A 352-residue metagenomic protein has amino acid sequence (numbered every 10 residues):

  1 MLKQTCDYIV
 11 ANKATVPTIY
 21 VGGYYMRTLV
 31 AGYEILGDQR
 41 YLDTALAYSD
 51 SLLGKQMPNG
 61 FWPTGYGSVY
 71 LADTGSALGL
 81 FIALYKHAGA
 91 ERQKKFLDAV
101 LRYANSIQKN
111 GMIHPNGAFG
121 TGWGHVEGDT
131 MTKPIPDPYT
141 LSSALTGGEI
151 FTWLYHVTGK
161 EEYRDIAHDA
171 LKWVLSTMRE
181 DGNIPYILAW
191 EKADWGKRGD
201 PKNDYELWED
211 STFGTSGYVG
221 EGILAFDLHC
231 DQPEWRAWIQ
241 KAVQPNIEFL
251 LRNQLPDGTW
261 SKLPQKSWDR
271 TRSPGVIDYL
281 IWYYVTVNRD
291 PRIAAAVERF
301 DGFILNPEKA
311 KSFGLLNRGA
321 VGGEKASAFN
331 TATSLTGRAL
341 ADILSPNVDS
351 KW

Functional and structural regions predicted by a protein language model:
M1-W352: Glycan-recognition and catalytic cores of secretory/periplasmic carbohydrate-active enzymes
